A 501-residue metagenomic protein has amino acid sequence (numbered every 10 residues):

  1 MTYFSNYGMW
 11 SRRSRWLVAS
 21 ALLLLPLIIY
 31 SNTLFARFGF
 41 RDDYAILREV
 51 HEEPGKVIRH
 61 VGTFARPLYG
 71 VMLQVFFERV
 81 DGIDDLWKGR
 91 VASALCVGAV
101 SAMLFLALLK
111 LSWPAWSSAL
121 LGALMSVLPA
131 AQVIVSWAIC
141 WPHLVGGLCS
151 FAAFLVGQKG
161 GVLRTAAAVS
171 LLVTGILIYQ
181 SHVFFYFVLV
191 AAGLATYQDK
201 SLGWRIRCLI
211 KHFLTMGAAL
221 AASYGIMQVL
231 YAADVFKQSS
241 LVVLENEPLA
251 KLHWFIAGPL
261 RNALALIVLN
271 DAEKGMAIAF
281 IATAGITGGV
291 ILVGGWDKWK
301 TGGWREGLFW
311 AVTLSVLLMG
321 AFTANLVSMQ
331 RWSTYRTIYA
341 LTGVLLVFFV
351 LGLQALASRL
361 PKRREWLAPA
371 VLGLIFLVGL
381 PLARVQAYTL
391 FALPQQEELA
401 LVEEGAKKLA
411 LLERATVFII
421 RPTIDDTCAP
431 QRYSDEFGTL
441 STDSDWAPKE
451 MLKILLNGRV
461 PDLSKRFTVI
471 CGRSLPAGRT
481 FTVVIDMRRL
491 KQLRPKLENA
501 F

Functional and structural regions predicted by a protein language model:
Y3-S118, R205-L209, F213, A233-Q238 (+4 more regions): Intrinsically disordered, polar/acidic, low-complexity terminal segments
L86, R90, S118-C149, L177: Aromatic- and kink-enriched transmembrane "portal" helix at the membrane-lumen/periplasm boundary that abuts
V145, S150-T165, Y197-G203: Membrane-interface transmembrane helices that cradle and orient dolichyl/undecaprenyl
R164-Q180, F185: Membrane-interface alpha helices of multi-pass inner-membrane proteins
R164-T165, T283, Q354-L382, Q396: Signature aromatic-anchored transmembrane alpha helix within multi-pass, membrane-resident enzymes that catalyze glycan
F185-A218: Perimembrane helix-loop-helix junctions
K300-V327, L372-I375: Transmembrane alpha-helix segments characteristic of polytopic inner-membrane glycan-assembly/cell-envelope
L317, A324-L356: Hydrophobic/aromatic-rich transmembrane helices and adjacent perimembrane loops
